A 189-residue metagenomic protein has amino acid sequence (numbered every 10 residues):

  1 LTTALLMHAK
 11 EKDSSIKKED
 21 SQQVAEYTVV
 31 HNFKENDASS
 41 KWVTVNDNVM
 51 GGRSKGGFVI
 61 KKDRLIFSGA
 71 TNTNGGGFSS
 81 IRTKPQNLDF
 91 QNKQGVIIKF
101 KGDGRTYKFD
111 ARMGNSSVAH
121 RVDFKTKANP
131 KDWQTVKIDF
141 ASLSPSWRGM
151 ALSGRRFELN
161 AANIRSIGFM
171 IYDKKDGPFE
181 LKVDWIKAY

Functional and structural regions predicted by a protein language model:
L1-A4: Bacterial N-terminal signal peptides
M7-Y189: Beta-rich carbohydrate-recognition modules and glycan-binding surfaces
